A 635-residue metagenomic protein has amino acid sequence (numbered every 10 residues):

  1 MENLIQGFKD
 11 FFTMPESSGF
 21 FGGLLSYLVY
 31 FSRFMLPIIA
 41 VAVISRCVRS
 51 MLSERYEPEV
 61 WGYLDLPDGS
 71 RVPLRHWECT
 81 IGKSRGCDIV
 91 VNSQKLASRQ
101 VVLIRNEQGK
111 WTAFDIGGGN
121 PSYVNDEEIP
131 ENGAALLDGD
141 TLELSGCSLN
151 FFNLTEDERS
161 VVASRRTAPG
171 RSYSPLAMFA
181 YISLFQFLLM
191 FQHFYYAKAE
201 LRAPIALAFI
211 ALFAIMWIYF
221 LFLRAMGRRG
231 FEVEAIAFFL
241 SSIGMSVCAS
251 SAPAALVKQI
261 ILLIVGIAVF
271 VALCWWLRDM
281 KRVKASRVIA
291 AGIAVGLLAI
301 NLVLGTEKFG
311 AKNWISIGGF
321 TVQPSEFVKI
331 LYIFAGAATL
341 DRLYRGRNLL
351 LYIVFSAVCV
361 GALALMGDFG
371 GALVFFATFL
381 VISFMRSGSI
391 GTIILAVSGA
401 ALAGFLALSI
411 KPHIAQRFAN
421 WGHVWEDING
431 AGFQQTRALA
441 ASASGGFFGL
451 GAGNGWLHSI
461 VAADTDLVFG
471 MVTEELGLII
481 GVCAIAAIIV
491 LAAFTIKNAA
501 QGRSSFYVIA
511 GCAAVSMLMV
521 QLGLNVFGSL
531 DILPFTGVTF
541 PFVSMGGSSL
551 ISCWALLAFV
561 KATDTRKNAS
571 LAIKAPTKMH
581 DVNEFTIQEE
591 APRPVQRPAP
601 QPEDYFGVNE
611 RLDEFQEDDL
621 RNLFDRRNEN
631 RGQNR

Functional and structural regions predicted by a protein language model:
M1-Q94, E107, E156-R165: Intrinsically disordered, low-complexity acidic Ser/Thr-rich regulatory segments
S18-G22, Y123-R171: C-terminal boundary/linker segments immediately following FHA domains
P67, V72-S148: Forkhead-associated
R165-F309, S552-K578: A structural signal for hydrophobic alpha-helical transmembrane segments in multi-pass membrane proteins
K308-W314, G318-T321, I394-A484, R503-A510: Hydrophobic, glycine- and aromatic-enriched re-entrant/interface helices and adjoining loop segments
G346-L365, F369-S409: Hydrophobic alpha-helical segments of polytopic membrane proteins
N498-G537, V543: Loop-to-helix entry and N-terminal half of a specific, functionally important transmembrane alpha helix in multi-pass
N525-R635: A juxtamembrane structural motif centered on a specific transmembrane helix
